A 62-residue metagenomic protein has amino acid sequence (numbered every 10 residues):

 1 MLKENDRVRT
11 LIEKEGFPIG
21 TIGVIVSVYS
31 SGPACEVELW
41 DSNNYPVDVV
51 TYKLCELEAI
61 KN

Functional and structural regions predicted by a protein language model:
L2-N62: Basic/aromatic-rich interaction segments and small domains that mediate binding to polyanionic partners
